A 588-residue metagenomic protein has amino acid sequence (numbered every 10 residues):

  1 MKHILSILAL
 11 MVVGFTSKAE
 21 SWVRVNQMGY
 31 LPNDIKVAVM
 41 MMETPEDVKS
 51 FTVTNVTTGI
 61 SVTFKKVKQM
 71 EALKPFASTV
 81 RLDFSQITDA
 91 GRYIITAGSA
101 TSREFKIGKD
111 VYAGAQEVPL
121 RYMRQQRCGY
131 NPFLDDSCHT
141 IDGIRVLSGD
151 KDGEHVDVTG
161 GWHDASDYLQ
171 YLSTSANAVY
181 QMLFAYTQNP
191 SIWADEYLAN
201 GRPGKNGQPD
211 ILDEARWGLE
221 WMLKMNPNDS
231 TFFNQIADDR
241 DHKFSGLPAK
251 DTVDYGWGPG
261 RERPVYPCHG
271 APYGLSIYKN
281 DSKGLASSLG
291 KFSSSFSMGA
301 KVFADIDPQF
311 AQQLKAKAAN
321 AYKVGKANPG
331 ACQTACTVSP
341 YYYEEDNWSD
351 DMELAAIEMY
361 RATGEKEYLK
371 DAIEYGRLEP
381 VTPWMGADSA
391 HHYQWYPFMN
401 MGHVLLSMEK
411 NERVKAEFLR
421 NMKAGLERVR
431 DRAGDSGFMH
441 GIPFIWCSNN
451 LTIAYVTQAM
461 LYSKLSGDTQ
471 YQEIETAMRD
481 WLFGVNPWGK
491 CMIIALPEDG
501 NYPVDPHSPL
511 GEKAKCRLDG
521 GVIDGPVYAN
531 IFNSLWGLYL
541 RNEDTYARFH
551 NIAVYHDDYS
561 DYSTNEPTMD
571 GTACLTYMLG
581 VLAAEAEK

Functional and structural regions predicted by a protein language model:
M1-E20: Bacterial Sec-dependent N-terminal signal peptides
E20-M28: Short, compositionally biased P/S/T/A/G/V-rich stretches that sit at domain boundaries
Q27-G98, R103, K109, R121-A176 (+7 more regions): Aromatic (Trp/Tyr) and acidic
N189, N226, F303, P329 (+4 more regions): Alpha-helical junction/boundary sensor with strong preference for TPR arrays
N200-I211: Acidic, glycine-anchored loop motifs typical of Ca2+
I211-I236: Carboxylate/His-rich catalytic cores and anion/metal-binding grooves
A271-N280, C332-V338, V381-M385, R430-I442: Acidic/His metal-coordination segments adjacent to aromatic residues that form catalytic metal sites in metalloenzymes
L289, S293-F303, A311-Y360, A390-S407: Aromatic-lined, polymer-binding surfaces characteristic of secreted/periplasmic polysaccharide-degrading enzymes
